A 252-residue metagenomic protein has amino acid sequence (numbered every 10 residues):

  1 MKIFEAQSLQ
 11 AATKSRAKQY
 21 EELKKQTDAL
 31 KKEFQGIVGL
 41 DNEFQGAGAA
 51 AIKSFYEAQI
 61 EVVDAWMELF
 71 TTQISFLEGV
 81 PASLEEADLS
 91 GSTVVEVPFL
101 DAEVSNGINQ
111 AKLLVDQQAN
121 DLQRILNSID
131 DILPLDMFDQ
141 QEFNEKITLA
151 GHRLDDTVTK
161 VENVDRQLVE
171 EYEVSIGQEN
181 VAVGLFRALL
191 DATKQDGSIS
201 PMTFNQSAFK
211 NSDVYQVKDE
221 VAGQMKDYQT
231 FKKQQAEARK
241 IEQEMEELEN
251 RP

Functional and structural regions predicted by a protein language model:
M1-P252: Intrinsically disordered, low-complexity charged segments of secreted bacterial virulence and antibacterial
